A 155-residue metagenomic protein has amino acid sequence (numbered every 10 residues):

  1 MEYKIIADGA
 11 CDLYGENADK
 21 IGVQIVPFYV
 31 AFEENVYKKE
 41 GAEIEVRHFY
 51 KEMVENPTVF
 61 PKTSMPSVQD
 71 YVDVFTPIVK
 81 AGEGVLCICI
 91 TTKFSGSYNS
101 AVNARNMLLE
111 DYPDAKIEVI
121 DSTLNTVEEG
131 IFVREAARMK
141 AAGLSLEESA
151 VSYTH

Functional and structural regions predicted by a protein language model:
M1, I21, P113-K116: A short helix-to-beta-strand connector/capping loop
K4-V68: N-terminal glycine-rich anion-binding loop in soluble enzyme alpha/beta folds
I5-A7, C87, V119: Structural beta-sheet core signal
P57, A81-L86, A115-K116: Short, surface-exposed connector motifs at secondary-structure boundaries
V68-A101: N-terminal glycine-rich phosphate/adenylate-binding segment common to multiple enzyme folds
I90, G96-A150: Active-site histidine-anchored catalytic micro-motif
T154-H155: Conserved small/polar residues in nucleotide/adenosyl-binding loops
